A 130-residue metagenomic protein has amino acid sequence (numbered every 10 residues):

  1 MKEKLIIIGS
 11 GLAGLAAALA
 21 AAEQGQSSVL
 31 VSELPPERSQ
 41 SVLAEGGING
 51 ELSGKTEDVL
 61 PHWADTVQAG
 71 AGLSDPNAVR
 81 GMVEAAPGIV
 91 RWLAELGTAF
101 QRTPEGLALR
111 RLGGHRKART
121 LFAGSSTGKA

Functional and structural regions predicted by a protein language model:
K4-L30: N-terminal Rossmann-like FAD-binding beta1-loop-alpha1 element of flavoenzymes
E33-A130: Conserved N-terminal/central alpha/beta ligand/cofactor-binding core
